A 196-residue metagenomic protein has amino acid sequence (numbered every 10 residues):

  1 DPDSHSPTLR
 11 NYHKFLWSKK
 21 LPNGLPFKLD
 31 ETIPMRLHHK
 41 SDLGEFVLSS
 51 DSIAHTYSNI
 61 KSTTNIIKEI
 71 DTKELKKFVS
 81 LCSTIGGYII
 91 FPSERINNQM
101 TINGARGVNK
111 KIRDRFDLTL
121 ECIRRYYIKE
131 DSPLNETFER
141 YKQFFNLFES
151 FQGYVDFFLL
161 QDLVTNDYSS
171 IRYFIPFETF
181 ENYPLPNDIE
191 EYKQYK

Functional and structural regions predicted by a protein language model:
D1-I70: Intrinsically disordered, low-complexity N-proximal targeting/linker segments that flank membranes
K14, K19-K20, K28, K40 (+10 more regions): Context-gated lysine
D42-T84, F145-Q152, F158, V164-Y168 (+1 more regions): Intrinsically disordered, low-complexity acidic Ser/Thr-rich regulatory segments
G86-I89: Residues immediately within or flanking Cys/His clusters that coordinate Zn2+ in small zinc-binding modules
P92: Hydrophobic, well-ordered secondary-structure elements that form the walls of internal hydrophobic environments
R95-N98: Short, glycine-/Ser/Thr-/acidic-enriched flexible segments
M100-K196: C-terminal, well-folded lobe of enzymatic/effector domains
